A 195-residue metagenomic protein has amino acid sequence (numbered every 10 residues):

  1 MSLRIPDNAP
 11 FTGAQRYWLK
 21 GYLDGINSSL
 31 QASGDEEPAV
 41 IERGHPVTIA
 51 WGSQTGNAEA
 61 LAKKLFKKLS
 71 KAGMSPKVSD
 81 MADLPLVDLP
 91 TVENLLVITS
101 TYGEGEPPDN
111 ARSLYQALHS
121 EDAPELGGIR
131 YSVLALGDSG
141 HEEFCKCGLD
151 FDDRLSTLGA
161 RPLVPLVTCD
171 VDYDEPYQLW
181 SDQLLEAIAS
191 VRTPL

Functional and structural regions predicted by a protein language model:
M1-P46, G56, K68-A72, T91-N94 (+1 more regions): FMN-binding flavodoxin-like domain, especially the glycine-rich phosphate-binding loop
W51-N57: Cytosolic transmitter module of two-component histidine kinases and hybrid His-Asp phosphorelay receptors
S70-D88: A short, well-structured beta->alpha microelement
